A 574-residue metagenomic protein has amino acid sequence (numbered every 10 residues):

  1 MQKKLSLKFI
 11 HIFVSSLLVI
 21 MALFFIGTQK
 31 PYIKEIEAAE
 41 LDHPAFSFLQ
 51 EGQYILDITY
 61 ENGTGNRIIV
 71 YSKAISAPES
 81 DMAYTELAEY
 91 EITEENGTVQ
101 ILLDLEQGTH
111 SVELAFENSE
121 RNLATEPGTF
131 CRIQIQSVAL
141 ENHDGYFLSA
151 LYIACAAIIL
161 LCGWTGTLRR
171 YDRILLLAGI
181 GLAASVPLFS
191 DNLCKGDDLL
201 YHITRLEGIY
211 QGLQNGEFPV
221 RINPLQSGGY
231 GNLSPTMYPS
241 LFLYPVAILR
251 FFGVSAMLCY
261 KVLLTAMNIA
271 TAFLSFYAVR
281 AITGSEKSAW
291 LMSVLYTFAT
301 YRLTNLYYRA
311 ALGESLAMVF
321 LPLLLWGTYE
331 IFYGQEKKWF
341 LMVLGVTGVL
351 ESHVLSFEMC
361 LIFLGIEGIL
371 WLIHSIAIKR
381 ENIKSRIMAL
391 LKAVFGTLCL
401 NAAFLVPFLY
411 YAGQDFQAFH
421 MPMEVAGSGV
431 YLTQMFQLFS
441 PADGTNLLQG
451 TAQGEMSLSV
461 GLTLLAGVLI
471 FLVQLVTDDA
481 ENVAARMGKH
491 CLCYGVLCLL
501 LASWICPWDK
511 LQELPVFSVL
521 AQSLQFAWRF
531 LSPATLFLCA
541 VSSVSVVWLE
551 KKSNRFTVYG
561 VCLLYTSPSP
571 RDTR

Functional and structural regions predicted by a protein language model:
S6-Q29, N142-S567: Membrane-embedded transmembrane-helix bundle of lipid-linked glycan/lipid transferases
E37-L49, G97-Q100: Short beta-strands within extracellular/lumenal beta-sheet-rich domains
E51-N62, F116: A short beta-strand element within beta-rich, extracytoplasmic domains of secreted/secretory-pathway proteins
R67-A77: Short, surface-exposed beta-strand/strand-loop-strand elements in extracellular ectodomains
M82-G108: Extracellular carbohydrate recognition and processing domains and analogous Trp-centered ligand-binding platforms
L114-N122: Short beta-strand-plus-loop segments that form exposed binding edges in beta-rich domains
T125-L148: Short, aromatic-rich amphipathic segments at membrane interfaces that lie adjacent to a transmembrane helix or signal
S567, R571-R574: Membrane-interface segments at or immediately adjacent to transmembrane helices that form the boundary between
